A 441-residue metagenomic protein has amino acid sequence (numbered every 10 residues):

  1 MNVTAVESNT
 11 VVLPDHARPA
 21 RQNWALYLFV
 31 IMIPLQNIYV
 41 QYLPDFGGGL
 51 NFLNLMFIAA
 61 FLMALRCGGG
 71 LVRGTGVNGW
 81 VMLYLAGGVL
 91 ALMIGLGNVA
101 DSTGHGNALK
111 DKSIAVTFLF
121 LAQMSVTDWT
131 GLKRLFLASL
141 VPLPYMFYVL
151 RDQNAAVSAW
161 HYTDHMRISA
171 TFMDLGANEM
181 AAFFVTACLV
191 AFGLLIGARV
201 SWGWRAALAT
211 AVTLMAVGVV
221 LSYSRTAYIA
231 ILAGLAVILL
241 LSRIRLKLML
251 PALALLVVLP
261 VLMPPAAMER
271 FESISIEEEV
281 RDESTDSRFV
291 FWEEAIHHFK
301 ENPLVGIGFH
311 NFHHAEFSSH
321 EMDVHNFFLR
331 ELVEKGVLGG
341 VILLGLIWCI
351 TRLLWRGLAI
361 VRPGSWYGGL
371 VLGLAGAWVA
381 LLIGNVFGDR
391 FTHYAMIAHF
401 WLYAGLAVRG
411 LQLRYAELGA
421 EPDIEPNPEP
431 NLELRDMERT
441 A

Functional and structural regions predicted by a protein language model:
M1-I94, V99-T103, N107, T127-K133 (+4 more regions): Transmembrane signal-anchor hairpin modules in multi-pass inner-membrane enzymes, especially those that act on
Q22-M32, L85, A211, W355-G388 (+2 more regions): Loop-to-helix entry and N-terminal half of a specific, functionally important transmembrane alpha helix in multi-pass
Q41-Y42, V99-T103, V157-A170: Membrane-interface helix termini and inter-helical loops of multi-pass transporters
F46-L53, N107-K112, F172-A187, T226 (+3 more regions): Membrane-interface micro-motifs in multi-pass membrane enzymes
F61, A86-M93, S113-F118, G131-M166 (+9 more regions): Alpha-helical transmembrane segments of multi-pass inner-membrane proteins
N98, V126-T130, A156-V157, H161 (+8 more regions): Membrane-interfacial segments
R151-N154, V217, L239-E279, E283 (+3 more regions): A membrane-periplasm/extracellular boundary helix in multi-pass inner-membrane enzymes that assemble envelope glycans
W160-T163, I168-M173, A266, S275-E293 (+2 more regions): Long extracytoplasmic/lumenal interhelical loops at the membrane interface of multi-pass membrane proteins
